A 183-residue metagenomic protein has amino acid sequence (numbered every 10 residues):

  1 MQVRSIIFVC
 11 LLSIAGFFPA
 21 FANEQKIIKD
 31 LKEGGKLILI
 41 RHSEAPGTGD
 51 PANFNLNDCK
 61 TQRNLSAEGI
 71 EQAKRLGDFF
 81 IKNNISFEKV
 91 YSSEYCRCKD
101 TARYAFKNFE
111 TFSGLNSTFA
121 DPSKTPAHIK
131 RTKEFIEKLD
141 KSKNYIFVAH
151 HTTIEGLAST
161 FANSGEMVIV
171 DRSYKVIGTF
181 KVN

Functional and structural regions predicted by a protein language model:
M1-I6: Positively charged n-region of N-terminal signal peptides that target proteins for export
V9-G16: Bacterial N-terminal signal peptides
F17-A22: Sec/Tat signal peptide C-region and signal peptidase I cleavage site
N23-P122, K130, D140, E155 (+1 more regions): Active-site-proximal alpha-helix that buttresses catalytic centers in soluble enzyme cores
L37, Y145-I146: Hydrophobic beta-strand anchors of alpha/beta hydrolase catalytic cores
R41, F147-A149: Short beta-strand segments
F135-E137: ...with weaker cross-activation on analogous glycine-rich loops/strands in unrelated enzymes
T152: Short beta-strand-plus-loop segments that form exposed binding edges in beta-rich domains
